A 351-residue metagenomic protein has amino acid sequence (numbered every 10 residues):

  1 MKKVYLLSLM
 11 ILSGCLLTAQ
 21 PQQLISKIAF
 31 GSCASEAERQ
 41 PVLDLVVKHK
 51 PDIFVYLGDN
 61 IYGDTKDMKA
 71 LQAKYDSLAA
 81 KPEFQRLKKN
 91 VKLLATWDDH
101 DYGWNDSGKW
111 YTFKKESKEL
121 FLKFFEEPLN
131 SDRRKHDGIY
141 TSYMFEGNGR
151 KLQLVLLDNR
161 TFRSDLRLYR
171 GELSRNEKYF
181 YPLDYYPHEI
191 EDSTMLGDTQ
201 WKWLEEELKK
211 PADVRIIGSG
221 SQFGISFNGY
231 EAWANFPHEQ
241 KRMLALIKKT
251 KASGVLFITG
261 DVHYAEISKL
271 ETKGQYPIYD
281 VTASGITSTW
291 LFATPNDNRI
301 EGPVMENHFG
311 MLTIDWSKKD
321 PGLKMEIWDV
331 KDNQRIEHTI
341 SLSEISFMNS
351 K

Functional and structural regions predicted by a protein language model:
M1-Q23: Bacterial Sec-dependent N-terminal signal peptides
P21-K351: Long, structured stretches of catalytic cores involved in phosphate-ester chemistry, encompassing
